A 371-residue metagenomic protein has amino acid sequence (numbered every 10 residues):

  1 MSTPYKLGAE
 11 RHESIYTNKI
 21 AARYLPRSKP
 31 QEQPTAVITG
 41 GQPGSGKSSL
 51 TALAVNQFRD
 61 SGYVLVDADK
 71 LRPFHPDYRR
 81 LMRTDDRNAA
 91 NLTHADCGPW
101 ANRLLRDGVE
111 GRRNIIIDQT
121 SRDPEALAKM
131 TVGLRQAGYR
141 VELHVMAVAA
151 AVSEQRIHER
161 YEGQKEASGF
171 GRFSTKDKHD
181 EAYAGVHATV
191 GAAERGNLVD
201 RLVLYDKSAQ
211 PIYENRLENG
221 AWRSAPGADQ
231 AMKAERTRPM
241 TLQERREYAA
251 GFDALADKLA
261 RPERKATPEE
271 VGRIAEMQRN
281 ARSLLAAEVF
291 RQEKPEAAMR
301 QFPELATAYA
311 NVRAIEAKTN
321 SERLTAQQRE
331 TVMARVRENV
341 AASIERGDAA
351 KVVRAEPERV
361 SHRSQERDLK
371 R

Functional and structural regions predicted by a protein language model:
M1-K29: N-terminal pre-Walker A segment at the start of P-loop NTPase domains
Q42-P43: The conserved Walker
K47: Conserved lysine of the Walker
L50: Hydrophobic positions on the alpha1 helix immediately C-terminal to the Walker A/P-loop
D60-V66, K70-V132, A137: Conserved nucleotide-sensing/catalytic segment adjacent to the nucleotide-binding pocket in NTP-handling enzymes
Y139-G185: A glycine- and Lys/Arg-enriched "phosphate-lid" helix/loop adjacent to the NTP-binding pocket of small-molecule kinases
G171-R216, A231-A234: Small-molecule kinase domains that catalyze NTP-dependent phosphoryl transfer to phosphate-bearing small molecules
Y213-R371: Extended intrinsically disordered terminal tails
